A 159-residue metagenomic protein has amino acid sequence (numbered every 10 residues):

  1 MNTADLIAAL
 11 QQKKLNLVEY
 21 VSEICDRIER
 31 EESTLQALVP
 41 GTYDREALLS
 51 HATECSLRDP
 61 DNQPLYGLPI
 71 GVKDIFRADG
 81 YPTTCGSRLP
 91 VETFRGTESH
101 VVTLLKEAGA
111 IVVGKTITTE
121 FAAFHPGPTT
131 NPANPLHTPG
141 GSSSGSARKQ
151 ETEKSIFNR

Functional and structural regions predicted by a protein language model:
M1-F94, A122-A123: Short, well-ordered alpha-helical
Y66-R159: Short glycine/serine-rich loop/turn segments
